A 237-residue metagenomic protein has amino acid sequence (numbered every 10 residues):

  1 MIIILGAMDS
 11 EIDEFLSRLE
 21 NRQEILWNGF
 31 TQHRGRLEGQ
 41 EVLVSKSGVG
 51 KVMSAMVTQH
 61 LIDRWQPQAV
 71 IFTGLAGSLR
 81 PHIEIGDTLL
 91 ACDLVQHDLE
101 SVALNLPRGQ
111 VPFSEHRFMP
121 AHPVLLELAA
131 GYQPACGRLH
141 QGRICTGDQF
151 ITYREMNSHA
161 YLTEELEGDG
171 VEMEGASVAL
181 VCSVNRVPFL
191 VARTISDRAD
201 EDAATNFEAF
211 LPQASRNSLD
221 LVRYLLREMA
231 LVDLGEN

Functional and structural regions predicted by a protein language model:
M1-L19, E41: Short, conserved "active-site rim" segments that organize catalytic pockets and cofactor/ligand binding
I2, L26-N237: Glycine-rich phosphate- or other oxyanion-binding loops that anchor nucleotides, phosphorylated ligands
